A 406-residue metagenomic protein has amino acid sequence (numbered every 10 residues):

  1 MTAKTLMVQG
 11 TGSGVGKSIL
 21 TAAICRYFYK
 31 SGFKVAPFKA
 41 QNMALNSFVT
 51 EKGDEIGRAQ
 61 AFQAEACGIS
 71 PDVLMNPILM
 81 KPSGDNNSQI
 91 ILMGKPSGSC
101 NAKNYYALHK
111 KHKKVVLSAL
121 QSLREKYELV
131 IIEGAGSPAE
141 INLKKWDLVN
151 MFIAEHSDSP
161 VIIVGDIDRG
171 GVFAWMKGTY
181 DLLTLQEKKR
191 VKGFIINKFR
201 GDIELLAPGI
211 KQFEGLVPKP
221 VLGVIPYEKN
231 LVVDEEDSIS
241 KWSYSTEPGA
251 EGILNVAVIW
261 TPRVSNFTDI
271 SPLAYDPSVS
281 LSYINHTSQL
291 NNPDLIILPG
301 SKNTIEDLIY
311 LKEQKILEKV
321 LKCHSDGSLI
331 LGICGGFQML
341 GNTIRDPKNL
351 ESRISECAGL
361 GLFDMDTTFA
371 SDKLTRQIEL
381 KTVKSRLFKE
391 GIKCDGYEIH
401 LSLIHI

Functional and structural regions predicted by a protein language model:
T2-K322, L329, N349, S371-D372 (+1 more regions): Flexible phosphate-sensing "switch/lid" loops adjacent to ATP/NTP-binding sites across phosphate-transfer
C334: Catalytic nucleophile serine of serine hydrolases, specifically the conserved "nucleophile elbow" pentapeptide
Q338-L340: Glycine-rich nucleophile elbow surrounding the catalytic serine of serine-hydrolase chemistry
K348-N349, I354-E356, S371-R376: Conserved phosphate-handling catalytic cores of large alpha/beta enzymes
